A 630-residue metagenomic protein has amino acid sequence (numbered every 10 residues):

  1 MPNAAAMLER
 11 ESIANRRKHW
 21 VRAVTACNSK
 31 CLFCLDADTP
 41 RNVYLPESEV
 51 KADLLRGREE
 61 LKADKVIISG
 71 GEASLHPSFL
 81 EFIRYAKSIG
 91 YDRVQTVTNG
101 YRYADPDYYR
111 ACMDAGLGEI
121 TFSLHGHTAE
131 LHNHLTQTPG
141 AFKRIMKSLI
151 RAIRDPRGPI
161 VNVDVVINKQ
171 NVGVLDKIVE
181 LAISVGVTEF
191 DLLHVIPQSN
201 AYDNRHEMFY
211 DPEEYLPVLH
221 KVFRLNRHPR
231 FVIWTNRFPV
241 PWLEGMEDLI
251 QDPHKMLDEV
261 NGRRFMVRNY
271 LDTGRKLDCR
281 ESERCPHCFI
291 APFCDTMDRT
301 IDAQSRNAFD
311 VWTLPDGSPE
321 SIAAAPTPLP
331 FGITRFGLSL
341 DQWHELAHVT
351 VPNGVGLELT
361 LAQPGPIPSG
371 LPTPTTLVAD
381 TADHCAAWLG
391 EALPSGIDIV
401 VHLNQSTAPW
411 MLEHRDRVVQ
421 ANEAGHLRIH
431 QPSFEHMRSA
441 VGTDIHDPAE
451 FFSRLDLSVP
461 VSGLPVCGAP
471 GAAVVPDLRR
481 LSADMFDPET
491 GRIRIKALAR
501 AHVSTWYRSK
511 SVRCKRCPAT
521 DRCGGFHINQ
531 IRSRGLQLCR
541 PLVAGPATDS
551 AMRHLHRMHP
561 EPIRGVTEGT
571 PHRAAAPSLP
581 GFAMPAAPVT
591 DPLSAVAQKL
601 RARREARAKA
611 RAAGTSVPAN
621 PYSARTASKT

Functional and structural regions predicted by a protein language model:
P2, V172, I196-H287, L412-D416 (+2 more regions): A C-terminal junction/extension of Radical SAM enzymes
P2-E9, G245-D248, D252-T327, L481-T630: Flexible mid-to-C-terminal extensions adjoining Fe-S/redox cofactors in radical SAM and related proteins
A4-F33, R58, A63-S69, S74 (+5 more regions): N-terminal pre-triad scaffold of radical SAM enzymes
E11-E49, L61, A291-D298, A303: Canonical Radical SAM [4Fe-4S] cluster-binding loop centered on the CxxxCxxC motif and its immediate flanking residues
P40-N42, A129-T136, S199-R205, R438: A short acidic, helix-capping loop that chelates divalent metal ions and anchors anionic groups
N42-L45, E49, T136-R144, H206-E214 (+2 more regions): Alpha-helix N-cap and loop-to-helix initiation/capping positions
K51-I67, H76-L193, L338, E345-H430: Radical SAM/AdoMet-radical enzyme domain recognition
L61, V222, V311-P315, E320-G442 (+3 more regions): Intrinsic-disorder signal
